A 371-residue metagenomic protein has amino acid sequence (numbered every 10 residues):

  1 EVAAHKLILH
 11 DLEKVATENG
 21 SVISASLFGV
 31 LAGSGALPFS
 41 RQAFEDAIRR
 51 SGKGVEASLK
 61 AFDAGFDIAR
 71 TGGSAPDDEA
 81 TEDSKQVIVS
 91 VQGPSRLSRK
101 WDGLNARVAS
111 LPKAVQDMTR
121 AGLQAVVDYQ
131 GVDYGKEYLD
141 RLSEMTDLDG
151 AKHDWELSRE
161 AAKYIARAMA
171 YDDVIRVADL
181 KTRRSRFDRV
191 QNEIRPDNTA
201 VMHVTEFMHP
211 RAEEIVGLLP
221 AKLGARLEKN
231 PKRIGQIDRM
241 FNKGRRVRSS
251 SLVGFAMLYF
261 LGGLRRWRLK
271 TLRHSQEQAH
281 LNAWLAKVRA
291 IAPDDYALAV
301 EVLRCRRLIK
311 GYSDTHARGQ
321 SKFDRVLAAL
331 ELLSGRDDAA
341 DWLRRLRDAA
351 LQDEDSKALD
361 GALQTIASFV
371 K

Functional and structural regions predicted by a protein language model:
E1-D128, E137-S143, L227: Active-site cofactor/cluster-binding pocket
V2-A4, V30, S34-G35, I48-E56 (+13 more regions): Structural signal for hydrophobic packing residues in well-ordered secondary-structure cores of soluble enzyme domains
K14-I23, G54-A57, L148-A161, Y296-V300: Structural motif
A25-S34, D67, R159-D173, L258-G263 (+1 more regions): Short, hydrophobic/amphipathic alpha-helical patches that form generic packing surfaces within helical domains
A47-R49, A64, A80-Q86, A161-Y164 (+3 more regions): A glycine-rich phosphate-binding loop feature that marks nucleotide/adenosyl-phosphate handling sites
Q92-S95, R99, A106, S110-D117 (+10 more regions): Alpha-helix boundary/N-cap detector
W101-K229: Segments forming glycine/polar-rich beta-alpha architectures that bind adenosine-containing cofactors
D172, R176-K371: C-terminal amphipathic alpha-helical interaction region
